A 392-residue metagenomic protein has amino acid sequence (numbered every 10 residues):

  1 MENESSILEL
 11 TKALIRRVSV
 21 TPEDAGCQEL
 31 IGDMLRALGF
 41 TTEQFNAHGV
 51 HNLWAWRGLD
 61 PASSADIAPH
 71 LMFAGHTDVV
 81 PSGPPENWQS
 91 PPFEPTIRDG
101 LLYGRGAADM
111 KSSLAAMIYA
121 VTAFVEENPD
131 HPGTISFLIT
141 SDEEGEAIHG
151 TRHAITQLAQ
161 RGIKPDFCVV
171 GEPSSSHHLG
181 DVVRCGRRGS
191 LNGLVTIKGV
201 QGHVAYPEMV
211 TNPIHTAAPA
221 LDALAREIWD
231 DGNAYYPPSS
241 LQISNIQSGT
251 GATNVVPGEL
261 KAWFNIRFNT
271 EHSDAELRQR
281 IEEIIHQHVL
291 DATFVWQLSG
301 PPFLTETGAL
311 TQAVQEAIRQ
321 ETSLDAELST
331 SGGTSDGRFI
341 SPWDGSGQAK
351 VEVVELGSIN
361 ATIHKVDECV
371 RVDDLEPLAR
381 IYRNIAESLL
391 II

Functional and structural regions predicted by a protein language model:
M1-R105, V125-P132: Acidic/His- and Gly-rich active-site-bordering loop/insert found across diverse amide/peptide-bond hydrolases
E43, T322-I392: Zn-dependent metallopeptidase/amidohydrolase metal-coordination segment
H76, H203, H364: Histidine-centered divalent metal-coordination motifs
S82-I97, V169, G186-T196, E316 (+1 more regions): Acidic-glycine-rich active-site phosphate/pyrophosphate-binding loop
P92-G104, K198-G199, R319-S323, N360-A361: Glycine/charged-rich beta-loop-alpha catalytic/anionic-binding loops adjacent to active sites
L102, A108, S112-D222, D367-P377: Fold-level recognition of mixed alpha/beta catalytic cores in primary-metabolism enzymes, strongest
L158-H288, A292-G300: Midchain, well-structured core segments that form catalytic/ion-binding scaffolds
L304-I318: Short, low-order "capping/linker" segments at domain edges
